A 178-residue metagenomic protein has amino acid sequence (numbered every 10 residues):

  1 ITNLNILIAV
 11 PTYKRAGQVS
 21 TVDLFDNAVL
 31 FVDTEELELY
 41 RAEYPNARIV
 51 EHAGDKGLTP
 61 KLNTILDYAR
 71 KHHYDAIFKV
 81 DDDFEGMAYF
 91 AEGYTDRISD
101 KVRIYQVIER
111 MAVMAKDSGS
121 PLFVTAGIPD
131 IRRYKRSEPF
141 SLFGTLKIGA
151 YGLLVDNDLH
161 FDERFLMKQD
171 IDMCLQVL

Functional and structural regions predicted by a protein language model:
N5-A9, D172: Cell-envelope/extracellular polymer assembly enzymes that use nucleotide-activated donors
I6, D75, L122: Conserved acidic residues
A9-A28, E35-E43: Short, well-formed alpha-helical segments that are part of the catalytic scaffolds of diverse glycosyltransferases
Y13-R15, G57, D83-E85, P129-R132: Short, solvent-exposed loop/turn segments at secondary-structure junctions
D33-V80, E85-D100: Active-site-proximal specificity loops/subdomain of glycosyltransferases
L58-N63, M167-C174: Conserved glycosyltransferase catalytic-site signature
G86-D172: Conserved catalytic core of nucleotide-sugar-dependent glycosyltransferases
Q176-L178: Catalytic donor-sugar/metal-binding loop of nucleotide-sugar-dependent glycosyltransferases
